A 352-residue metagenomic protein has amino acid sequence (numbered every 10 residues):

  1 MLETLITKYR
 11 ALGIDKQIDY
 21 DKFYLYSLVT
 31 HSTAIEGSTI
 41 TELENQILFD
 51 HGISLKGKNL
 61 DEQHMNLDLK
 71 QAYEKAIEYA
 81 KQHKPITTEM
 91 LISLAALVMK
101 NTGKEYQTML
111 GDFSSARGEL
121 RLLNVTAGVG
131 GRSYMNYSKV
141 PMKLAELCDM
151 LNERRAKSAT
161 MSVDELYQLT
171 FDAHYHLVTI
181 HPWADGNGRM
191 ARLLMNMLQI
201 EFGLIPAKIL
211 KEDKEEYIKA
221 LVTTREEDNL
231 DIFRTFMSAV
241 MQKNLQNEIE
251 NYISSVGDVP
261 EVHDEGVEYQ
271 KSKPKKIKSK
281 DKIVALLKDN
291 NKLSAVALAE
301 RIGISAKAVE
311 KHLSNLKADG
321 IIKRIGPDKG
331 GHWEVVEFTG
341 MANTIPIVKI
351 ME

Functional and structural regions predicted by a protein language model:
M1-D185, R189-E352: FIC/Doc superfamily catalytic core
